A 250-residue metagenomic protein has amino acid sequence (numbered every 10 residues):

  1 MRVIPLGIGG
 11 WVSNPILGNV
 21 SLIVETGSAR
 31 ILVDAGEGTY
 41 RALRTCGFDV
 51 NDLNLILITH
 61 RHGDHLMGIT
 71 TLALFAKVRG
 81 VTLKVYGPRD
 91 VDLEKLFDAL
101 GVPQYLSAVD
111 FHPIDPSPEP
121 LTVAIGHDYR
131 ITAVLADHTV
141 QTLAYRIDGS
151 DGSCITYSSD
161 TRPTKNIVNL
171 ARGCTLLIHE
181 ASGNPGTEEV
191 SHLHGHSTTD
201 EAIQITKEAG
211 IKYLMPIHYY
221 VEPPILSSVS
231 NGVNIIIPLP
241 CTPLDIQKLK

Functional and structural regions predicted by a protein language model:
M1-Y157, R162-N169, Y213, I225-K250: Binuclear metal-dependent hydrolase catalytic cores
R162-D245: Cap/insert and terminal regions of metallo-dependent hydrolase folds
